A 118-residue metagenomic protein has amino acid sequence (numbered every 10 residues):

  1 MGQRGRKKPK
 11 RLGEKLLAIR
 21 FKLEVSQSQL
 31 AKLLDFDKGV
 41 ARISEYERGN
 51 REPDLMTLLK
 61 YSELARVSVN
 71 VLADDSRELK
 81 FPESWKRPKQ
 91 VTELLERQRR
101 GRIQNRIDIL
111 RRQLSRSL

Functional and structural regions predicted by a protein language model:
M1-K22: A short, Lys/Arg-rich alpha-helix, primarily the initiator
G2-R6, A73-Q113, L118: Short, charged recognition helix plus adjacent turn of helix-turn-helix-like nucleic-acid-binding domains
K15, R42-E45, V71: Residue-level recognition of specific faces of alpha-helices
L16, Q27, V40, L55-L58: Helix-turn-helix DNA-binding elements, focusing on the entry/boundary residues of the two helices that contact DNA
R20, A31, S62: The alpha-helix within a helix-turn-helix
F21, D35, R48-N50, R77: Residue-level detection of the helix-turn-helix DNA-binding "recognition helix"
E24-E45: Short alpha-helical DNA-recognition segment
D54-V71: DNA major-groove recognition helix of helix-turn-helix/homeodomain DNA-binding modules
